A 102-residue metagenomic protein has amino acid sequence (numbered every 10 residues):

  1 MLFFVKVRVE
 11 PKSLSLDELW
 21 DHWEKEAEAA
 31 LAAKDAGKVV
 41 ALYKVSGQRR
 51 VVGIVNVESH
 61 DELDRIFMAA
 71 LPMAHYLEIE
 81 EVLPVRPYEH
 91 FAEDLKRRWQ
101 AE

Functional and structural regions predicted by a protein language model:
M1-E102: Conserved, structured core segments of small domains
